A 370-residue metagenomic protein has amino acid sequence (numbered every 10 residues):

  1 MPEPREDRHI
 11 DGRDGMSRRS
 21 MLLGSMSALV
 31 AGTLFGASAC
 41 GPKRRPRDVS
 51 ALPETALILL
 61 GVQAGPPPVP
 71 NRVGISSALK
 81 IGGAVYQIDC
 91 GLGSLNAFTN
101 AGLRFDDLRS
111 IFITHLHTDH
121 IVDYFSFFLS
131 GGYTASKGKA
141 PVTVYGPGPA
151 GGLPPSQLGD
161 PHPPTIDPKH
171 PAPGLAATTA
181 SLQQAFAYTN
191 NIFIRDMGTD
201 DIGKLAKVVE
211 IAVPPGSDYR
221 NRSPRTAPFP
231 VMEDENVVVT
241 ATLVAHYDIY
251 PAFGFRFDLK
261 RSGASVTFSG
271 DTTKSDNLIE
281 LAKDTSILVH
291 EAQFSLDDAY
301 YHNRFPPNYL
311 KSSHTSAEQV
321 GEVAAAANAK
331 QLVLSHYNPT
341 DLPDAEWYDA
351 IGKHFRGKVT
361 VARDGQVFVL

Functional and structural regions predicted by a protein language model:
E3-R8, G12-G15, L22-L23, A28-V30 (+3 more regions): Binuclear metal-dependent hydrolase catalytic cores
S17, S27, A31, F294-L296 (+1 more regions): General structural signal for secondary-structure boundaries
R19-L22, R109, I279, G321: Generic structural signal for individual residues within well-ordered alpha-helical segments across diverse proteins
K43-R44, F253-R256, R261-T267, T273-Q366: Cap/insert and terminal regions of metallo-dependent hydrolase folds
I88, S269-G270: Short His-Asn-centered micro-motif
